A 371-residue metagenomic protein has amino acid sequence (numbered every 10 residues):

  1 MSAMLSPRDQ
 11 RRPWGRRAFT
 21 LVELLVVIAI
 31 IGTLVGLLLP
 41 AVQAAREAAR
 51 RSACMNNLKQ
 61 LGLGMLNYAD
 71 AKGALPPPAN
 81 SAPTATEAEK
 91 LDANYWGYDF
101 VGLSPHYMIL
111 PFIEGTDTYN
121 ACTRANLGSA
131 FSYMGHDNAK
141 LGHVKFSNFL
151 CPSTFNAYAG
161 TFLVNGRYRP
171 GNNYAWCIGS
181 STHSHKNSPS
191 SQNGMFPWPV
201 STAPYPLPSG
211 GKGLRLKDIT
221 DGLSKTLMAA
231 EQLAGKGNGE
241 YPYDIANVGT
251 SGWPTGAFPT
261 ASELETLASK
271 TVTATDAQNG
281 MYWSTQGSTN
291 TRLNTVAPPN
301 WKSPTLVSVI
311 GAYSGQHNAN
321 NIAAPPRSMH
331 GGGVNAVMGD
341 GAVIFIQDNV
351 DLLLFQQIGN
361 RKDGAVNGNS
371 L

Functional and structural regions predicted by a protein language model:
M1-L21, A85: N-terminal leader/signal peptides at the extreme start of proteins
A3-P7, R11-R12, A41, R46 (+1 more regions): Coiled-coil-like amphipathic alpha-helices with heptad-repeat character
S6, V22-V26, P40, G128 (+1 more regions): Compositionally biased amphipathic helical and low-complexity segments enriched in hydrophobic
D9, A29, T33-G36, P40 (+1 more regions): Amphipathic, alpha-helical segments enriched in basic
W14-R50, Q60: N-terminal single-pass transmembrane signal-anchor helix
A44-L371: Internal low-complexity, small-residue/proline-rich segments
